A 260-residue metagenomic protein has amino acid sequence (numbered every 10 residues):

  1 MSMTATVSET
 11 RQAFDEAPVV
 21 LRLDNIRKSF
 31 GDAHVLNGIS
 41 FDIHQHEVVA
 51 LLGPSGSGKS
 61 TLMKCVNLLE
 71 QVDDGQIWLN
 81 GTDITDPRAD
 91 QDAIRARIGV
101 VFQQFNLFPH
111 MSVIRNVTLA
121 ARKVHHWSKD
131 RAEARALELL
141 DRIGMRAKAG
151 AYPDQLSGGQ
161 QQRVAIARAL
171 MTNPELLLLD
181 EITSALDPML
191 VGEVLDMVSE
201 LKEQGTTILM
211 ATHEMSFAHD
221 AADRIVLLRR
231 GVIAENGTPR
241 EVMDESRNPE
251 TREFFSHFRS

Functional and structural regions predicted by a protein language model:
M1-R27: ABC-family P-loop ATPase nucleotide-binding domain
S2-A5, R229-R230, R240-S260: C-terminal boundary and immediately downstream tail of ABC-type ATPase nucleotide-binding domains
E16-L21, R27-N236: ABC family nucleotide-binding domain
